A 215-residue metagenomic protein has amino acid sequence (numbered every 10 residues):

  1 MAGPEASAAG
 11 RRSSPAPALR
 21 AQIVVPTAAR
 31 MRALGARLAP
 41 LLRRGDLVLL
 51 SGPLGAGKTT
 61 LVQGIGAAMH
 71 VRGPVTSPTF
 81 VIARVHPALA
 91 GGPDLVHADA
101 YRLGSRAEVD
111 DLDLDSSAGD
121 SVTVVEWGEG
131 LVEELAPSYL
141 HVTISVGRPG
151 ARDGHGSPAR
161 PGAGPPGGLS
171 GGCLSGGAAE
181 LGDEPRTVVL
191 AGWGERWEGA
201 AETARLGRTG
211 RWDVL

Functional and structural regions predicted by a protein language model:
A2-R12, A21, D115-L215: Short phosphate-coordinating micro-motif centered on Lys-Gly-acidic
G3-R37: N-terminal pre-Walker A segment at the start of P-loop NTPase domains
A39-G45: Phosphate-binding P-loop
V48-L50: Hydrophobic anchor at the beta1->P-loop junction of P-loop NTPases
P53: P-loop (Walker A) phosphate-binding loop of NTP-binding proteins
K58: Conserved lysine of the Walker
V75-T79, R84-E129: Conserved nucleotide-sensing/catalytic segment adjacent to the nucleotide-binding pocket in NTP-handling enzymes
